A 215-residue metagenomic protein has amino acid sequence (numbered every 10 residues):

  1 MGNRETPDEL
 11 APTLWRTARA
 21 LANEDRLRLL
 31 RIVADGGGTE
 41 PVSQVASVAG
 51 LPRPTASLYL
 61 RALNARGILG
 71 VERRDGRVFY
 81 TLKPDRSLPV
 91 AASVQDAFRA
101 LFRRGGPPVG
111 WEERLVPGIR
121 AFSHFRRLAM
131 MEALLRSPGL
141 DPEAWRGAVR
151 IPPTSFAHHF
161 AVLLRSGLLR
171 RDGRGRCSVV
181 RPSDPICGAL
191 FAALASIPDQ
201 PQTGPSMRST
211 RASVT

Functional and structural regions predicted by a protein language model:
G2-L14, R31, D35, P84-R136 (+1 more regions): Amphipathic alpha-helical dimerization/coiled-coil segments that flank or bridge DNA-binding/regulatory modules
T13-P54, R74-R86, E113-I151, S178-I186: N-terminal helix-turn-helix DNA-binding core of bacterial DNA-binding proteins
A46-S47, N64-A65, G147, L164-R165: Alpha-helical residues within the helix-turn-helix
L60-R61, F160-A161: Short, hydrophobic-biased segments on the C-terminal half of alpha helices that form "recognition helices"
A65-R74, V78-T81, S166-R174: Beta-hairpin "wing" of winged helix-turn-helix
L164-D172, R176-A192, D199: Charge-rich, low-complexity terminal tails
